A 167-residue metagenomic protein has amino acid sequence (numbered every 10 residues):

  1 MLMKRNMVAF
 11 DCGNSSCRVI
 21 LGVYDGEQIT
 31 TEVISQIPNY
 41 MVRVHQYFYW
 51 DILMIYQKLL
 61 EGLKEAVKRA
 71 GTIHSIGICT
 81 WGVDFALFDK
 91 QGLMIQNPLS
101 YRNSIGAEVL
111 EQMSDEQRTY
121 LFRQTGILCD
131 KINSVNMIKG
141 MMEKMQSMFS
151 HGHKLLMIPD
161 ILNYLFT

Functional and structural regions predicted by a protein language model:
M1-N97, A107-E108, R123, H151: N-terminal glycine/serine-rich phosphate-binding loop of ATP-dependent small-molecule kinases, especially carbohydrate
A9, Y101, I158: Generic enzyme active-site microenvironment
C12-N14, L121-T167: Gly/Ser/Thr-rich active-site cleft segment
V42, A86-E143: Glycine-rich phosphate-binding loop and adjoining helix at the ATP-binding site of ATP-dependent phosphoryl-transfer
